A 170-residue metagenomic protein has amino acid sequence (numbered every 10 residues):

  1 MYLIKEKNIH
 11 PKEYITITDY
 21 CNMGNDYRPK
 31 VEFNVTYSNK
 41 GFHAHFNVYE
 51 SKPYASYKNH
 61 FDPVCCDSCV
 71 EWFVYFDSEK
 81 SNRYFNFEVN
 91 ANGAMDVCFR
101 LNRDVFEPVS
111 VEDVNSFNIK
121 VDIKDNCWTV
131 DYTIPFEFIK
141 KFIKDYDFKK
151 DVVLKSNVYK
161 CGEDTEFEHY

Functional and structural regions predicted by a protein language model:
M1-Y170: Structural preference for beta-rich elements and adjacent junctions enriched in aromatics
